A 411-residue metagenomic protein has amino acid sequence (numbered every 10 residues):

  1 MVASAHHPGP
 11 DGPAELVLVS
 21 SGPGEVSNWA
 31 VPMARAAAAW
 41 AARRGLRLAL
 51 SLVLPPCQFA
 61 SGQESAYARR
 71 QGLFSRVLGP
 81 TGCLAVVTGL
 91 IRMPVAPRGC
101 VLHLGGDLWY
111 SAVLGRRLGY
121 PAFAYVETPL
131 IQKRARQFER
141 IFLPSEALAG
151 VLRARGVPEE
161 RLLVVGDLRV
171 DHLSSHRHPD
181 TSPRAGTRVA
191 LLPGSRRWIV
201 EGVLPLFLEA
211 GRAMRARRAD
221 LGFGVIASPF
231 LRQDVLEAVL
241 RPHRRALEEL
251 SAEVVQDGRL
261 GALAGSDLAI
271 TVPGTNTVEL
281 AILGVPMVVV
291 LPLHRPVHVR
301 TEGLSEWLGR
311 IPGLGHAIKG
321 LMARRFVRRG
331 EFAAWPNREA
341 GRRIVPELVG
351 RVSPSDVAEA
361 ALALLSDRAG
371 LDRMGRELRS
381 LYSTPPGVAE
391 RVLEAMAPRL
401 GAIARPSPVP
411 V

Functional and structural regions predicted by a protein language model:
M1-V411: Nucleotide-activated sugar donor-binding and catalytic core shared by glycosyltransferases and related lipid-linked
